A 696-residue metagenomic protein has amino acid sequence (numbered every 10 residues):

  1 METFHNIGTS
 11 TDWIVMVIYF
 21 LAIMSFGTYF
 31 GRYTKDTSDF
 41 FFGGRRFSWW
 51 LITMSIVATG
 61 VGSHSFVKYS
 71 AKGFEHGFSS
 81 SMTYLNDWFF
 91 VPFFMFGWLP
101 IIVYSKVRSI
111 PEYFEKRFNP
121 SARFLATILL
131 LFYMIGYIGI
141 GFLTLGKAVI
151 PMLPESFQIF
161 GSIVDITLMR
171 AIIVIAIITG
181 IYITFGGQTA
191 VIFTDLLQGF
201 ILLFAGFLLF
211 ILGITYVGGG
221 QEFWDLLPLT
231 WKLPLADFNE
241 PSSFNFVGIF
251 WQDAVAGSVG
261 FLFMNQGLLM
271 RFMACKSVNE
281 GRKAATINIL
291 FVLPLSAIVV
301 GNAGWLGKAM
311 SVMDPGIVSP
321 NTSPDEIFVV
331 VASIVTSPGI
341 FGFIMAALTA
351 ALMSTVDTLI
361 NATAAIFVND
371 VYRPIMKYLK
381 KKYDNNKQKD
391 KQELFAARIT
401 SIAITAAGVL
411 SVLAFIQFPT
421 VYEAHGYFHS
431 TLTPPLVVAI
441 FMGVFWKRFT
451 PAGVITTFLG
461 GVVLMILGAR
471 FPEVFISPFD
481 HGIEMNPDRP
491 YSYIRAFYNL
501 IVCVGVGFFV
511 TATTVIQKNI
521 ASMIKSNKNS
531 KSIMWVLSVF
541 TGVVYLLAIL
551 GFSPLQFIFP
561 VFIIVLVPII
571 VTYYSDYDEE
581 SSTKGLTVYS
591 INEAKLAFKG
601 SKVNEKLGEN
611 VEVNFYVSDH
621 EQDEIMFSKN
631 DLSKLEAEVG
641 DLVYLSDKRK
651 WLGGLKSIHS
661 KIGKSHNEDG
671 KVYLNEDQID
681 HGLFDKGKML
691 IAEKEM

Functional and structural regions predicted by a protein language model:
M1-V603: Membrane-embedded helix-loop-helix hairpins and adjacent transmembrane boundary segments in multi-pass transporters
S65, Y69, A637-E638, L655-K656: Short, glycine/acidic-enriched capping/hinge loops at junctions between secondary-structure elements
I375, L652-G654: Short aromatic-acidic-glycine turn motif
N604-S646, S657-K694: Short beta-strand-centered segments at strand-helix junctions
K648-L652, E695-M696: Short, charged beta-turn/beta-strand-edge "cap" motif at the junction between a beta-strand and an adjacent loop
